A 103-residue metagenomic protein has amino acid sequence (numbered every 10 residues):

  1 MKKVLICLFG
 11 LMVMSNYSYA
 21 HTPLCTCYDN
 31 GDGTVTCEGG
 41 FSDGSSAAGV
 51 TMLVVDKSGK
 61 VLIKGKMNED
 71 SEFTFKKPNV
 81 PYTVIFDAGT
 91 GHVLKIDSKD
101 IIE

Functional and structural regions predicted by a protein language model:
M1-V4: Positively charged n-region of N-terminal signal peptides that target proteins for export
S15-Y17: N-terminal signal peptide c-region/cleavage motif recognized by signal peptidases
Y19-V35, S58, D97-E103: Beta-strand-rich domain onsets/edges
G39-D43: Short solvent-exposed capping/turn motifs at the termini of beta-strands
A48-V50, Y82: Short beta-strand/loop motifs in extracellular/secreted proteins, especially within beta-sandwich accessory domains
T51-K64: Short amphipathic beta-strand segments in non-cytosolic proteins
K66-F75: Glycine-centered loop-to-beta-strand initiation motif
P81-H92: Short, aromatic- and glycine-rich surface loops/edge beta-strands on solvent-exposed regions
